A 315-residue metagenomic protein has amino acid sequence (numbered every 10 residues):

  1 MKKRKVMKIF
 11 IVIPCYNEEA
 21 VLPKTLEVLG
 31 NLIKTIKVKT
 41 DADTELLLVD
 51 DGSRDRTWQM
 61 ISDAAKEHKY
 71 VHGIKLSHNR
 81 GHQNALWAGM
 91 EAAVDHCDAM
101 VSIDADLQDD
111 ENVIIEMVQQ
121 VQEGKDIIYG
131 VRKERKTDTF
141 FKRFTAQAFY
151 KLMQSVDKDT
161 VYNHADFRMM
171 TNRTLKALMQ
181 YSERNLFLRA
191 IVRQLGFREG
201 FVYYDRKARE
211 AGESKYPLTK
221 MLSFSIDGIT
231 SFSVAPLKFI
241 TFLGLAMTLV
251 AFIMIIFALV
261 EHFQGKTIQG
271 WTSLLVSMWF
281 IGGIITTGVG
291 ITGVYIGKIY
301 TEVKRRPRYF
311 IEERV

Functional and structural regions predicted by a protein language model:
K2-D138: Structured catalytic core of nucleotide-sugar glycosyltransferases
K2-V6, R189-V315: Hydrophobic helical membrane-anchoring modules
I11-V12, V101, D166, G212 (+1 more regions): Residue-level marker of motif borders
P14, I36, V49, Q120 (+4 more regions): Histidine kinase transmitter module recognition
P14, L32, A64, L76 (+6 more regions): Amphipathic alpha-helical segments that mediate coupling or scaffolding at interfaces
N31, T35, D63, E67 (+7 more regions): Conserved amphipathic alpha-helical interaction elements at protein-protein interfaces in regulatory, energy-coupling
I74-H78, H82-A92, E111-L186, K207-L222 (+1 more regions): Acceptor/aglycone-binding surface of glycosyltransferases and processive sugar-polymer synthases
